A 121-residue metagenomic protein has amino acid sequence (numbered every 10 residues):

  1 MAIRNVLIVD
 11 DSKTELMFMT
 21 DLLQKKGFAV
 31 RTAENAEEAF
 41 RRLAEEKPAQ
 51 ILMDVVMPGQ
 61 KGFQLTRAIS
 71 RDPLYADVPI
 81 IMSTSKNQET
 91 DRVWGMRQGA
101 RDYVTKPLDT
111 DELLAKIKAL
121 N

Functional and structural regions predicted by a protein language model:
L16, P58-G59, A76, Q88 (+1 more regions): The feature encodes the CheY-like receiver
M17-K25: Charged docking surfaces used in two-component/phosphorelay signaling
G27-E34, R42: Short hydrophobic/Thr-rich beta-strand motif most characteristic of the beta2 strand and flanking loop of CheY-like
E46-L52: Active-site beta3 strand of CheY-like receiver
R101: Short, glycine/charged-rich "phosphate-handling" switch motifs in NTP-dependent and phosphotransfer domains
L108-K118: C-terminal output helix
